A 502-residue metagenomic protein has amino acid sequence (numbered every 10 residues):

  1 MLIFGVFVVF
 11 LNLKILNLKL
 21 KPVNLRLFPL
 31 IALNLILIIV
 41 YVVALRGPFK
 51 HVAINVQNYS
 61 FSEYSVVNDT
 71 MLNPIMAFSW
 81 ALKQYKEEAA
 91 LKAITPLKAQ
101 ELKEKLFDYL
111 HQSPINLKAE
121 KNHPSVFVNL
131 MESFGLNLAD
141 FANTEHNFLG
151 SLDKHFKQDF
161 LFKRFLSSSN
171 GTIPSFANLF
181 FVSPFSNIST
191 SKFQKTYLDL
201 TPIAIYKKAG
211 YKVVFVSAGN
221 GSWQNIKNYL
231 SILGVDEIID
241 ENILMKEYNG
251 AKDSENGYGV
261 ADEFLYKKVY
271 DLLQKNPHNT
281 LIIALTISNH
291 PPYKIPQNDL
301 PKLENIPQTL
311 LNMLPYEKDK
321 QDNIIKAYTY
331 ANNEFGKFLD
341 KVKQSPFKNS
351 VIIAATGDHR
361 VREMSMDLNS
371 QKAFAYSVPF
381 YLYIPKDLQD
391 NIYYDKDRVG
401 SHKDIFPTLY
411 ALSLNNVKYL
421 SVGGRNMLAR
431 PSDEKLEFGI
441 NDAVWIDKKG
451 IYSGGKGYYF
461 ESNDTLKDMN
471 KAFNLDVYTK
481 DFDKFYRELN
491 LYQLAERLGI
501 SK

Functional and structural regions predicted by a protein language model:
M1-P124, F156-D159: N-terminal secretory/membrane-targeting segments
L106-K502: Solvent-exposed soluble domains appended to multi-pass membrane proteins
